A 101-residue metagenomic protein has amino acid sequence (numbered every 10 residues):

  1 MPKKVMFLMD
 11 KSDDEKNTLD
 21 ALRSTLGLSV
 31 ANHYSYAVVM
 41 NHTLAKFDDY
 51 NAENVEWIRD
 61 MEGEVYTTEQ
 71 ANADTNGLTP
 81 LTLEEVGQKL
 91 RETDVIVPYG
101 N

Functional and structural regions predicted by a protein language model:
K4-D20, M40-F47: Short, glycine-rich nucleotide/cofactor-binding loops
V5, I96-V97: Short, well-ordered beta-strand core segments
K16-N32, A37: Histidine-anchored nucleotide/phosphate-binding helix
S35-H42, E64-E69: Short internal beta-strands
Y50-N76: A glycine-rich helix N-cap at a beta->alpha junction
T75-E85: Glycine-rich, highly charged phosphate/nucleotide-binding loops
T93: An anion/phosphate-binding loop that grips the pyrophosphate of nucleotide cofactors and donors
